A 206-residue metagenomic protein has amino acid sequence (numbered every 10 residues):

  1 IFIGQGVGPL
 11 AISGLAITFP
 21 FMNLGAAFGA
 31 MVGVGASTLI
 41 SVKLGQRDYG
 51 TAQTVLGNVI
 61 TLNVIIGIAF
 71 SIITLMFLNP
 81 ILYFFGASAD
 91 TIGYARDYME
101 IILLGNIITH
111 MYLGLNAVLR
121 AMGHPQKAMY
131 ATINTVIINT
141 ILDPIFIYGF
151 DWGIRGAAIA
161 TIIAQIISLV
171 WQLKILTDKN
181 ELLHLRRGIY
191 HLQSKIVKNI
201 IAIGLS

Functional and structural regions predicted by a protein language model:
I1-S13, L82-A89, I145-D151, L205: Helix-terminus/linker motif at the lipid-water interface of multi-pass membrane proteins
V7-P20, A95-M99, A158: Small-residue hotspots at the loop-to-helix junctions and early N-terminal turns of transmembrane alpha-helices
I12-I72, T109-A128: Small-residue-rich hydrophobic transmembrane alpha-helices
L24-A27, N139-P144, L169-L173: Hydrophobic transmembrane alpha-helices of multi-pass small-molecule transporters
M31, I72, V136-I137, I166: Hydrophobic/small/kink-forming positions within alpha-helical transmembrane segments of polytopic membrane proteins
I40-G105, D151-G204: Short alpha-helical transmembrane segments in multi-pass integral membrane proteins
N63, V118-I141, I159-I162: Alpha-helical transmembrane segments of multi-pass membrane transporters/permeases
